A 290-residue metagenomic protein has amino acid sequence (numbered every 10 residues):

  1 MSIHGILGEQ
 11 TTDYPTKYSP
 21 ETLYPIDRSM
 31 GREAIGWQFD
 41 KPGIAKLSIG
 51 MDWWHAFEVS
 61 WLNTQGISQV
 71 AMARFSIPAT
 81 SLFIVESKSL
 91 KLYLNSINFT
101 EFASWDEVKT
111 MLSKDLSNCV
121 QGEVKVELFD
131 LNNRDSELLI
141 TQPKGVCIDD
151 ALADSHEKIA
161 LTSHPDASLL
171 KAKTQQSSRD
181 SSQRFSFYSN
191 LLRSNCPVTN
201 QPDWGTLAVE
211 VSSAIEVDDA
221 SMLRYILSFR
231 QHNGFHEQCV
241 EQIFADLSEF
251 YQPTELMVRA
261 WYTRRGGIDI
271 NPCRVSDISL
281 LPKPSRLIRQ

Functional and structural regions predicted by a protein language model:
M1-Q290: N-terminal intrinsically disordered, cationic/polar leader segments that include organellar targeting peptides
